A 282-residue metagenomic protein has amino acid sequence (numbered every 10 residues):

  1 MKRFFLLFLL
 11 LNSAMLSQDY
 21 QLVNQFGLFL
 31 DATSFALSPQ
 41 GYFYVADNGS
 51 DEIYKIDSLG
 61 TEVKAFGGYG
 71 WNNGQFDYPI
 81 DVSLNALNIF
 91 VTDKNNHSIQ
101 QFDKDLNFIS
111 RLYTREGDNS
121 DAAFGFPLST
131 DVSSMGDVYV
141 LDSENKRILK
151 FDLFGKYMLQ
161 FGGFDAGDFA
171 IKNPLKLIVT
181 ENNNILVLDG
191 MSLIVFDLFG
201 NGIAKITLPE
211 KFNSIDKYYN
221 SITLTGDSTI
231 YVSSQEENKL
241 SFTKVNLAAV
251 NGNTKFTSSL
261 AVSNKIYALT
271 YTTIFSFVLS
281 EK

Functional and structural regions predicted by a protein language model:
R3-S13: Sec-dependent N-terminal signal peptides
Q18-K282: Eukaryotic scaffold repeat domains enriched in small/polar residues
